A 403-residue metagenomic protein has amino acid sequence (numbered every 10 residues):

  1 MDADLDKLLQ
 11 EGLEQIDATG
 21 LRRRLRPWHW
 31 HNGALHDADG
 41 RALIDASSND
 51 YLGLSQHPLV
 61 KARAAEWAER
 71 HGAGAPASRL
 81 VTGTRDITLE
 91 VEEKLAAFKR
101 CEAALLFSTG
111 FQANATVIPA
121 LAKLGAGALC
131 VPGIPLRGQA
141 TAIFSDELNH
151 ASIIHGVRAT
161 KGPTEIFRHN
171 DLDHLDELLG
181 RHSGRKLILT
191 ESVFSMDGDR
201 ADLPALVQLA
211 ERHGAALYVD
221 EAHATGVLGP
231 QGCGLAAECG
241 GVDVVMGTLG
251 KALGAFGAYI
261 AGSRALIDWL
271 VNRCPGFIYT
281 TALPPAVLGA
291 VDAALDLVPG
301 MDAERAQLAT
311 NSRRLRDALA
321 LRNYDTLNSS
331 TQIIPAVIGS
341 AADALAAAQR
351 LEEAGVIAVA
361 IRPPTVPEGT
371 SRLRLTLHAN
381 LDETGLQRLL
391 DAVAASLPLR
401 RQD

Functional and structural regions predicted by a protein language model:
A3, L54, P58, A62-E66 (+4 more regions): PLP-dependent enzyme catalytic core of the Aspartate aminotransferase-like
L5-E11, Q15-A73, A215: N-terminal "arm"/small-domain region of PLP-dependent enzymes with the aminotransferase-like
A62, E66-T109: Conserved N-terminal alpha-helix of the aminotransferase class I/II PLP-enzyme fold
L121-N149: Conserved PLP-anchoring active-site segment centered on the Schiff-base-forming lysine
G162-V219: Active-site phosphate-binding strand-loop segment of PLP-dependent enzymes
H213-A216, H223, L228-S330: Active-site C-terminal subdomain of aminotransferase-like
A306-R313, A320-A354, T370, L377-A379: Conserved PLP-binding catalytic core of the aspartate aminotransferase-like
